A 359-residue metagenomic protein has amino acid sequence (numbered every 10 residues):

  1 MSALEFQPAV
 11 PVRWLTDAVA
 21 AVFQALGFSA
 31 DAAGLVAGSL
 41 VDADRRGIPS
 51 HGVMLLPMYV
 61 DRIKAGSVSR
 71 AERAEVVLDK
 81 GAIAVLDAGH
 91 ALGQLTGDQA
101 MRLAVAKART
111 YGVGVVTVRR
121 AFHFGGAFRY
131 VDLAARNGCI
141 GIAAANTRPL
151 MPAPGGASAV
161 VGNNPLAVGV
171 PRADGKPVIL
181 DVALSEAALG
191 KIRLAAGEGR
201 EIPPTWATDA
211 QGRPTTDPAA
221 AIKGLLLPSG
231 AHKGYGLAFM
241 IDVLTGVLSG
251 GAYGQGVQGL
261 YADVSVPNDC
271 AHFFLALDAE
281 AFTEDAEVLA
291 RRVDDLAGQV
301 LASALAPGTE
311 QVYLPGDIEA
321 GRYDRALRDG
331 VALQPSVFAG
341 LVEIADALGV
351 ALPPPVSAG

Functional and structural regions predicted by a protein language model:
S2, F6-L15, Y253-G359: Catalytic-core signal marking the mid-to-C-terminal active-site face
P11-W14, F28-M54, V68-D79, V266-D269 (+1 more regions): N-terminal glycine-rich anion-binding loops that anchor highly charged ligand groups
H51-V105: Active-site cofactor/substrate anionic-group-binding motifs, chiefly glycine- and Lys/Arg-rich phosphate-binding loops
I83-A173, I179: A generic, well-ordered mixed alpha/beta core segment in the N-terminal half of proteins
G138-L150, G246-L260: Glycine-rich phosphate/pyrophosphate-binding loops and their adjacent beta-strand/loop elements at enzyme active sites
M151-A219: Phosphate/diphosphate-binding glycine-rich loops and adjacent basic-rich segments that engage nucleotide
L189-G250, P267: Small-residue-enriched flexible segments
